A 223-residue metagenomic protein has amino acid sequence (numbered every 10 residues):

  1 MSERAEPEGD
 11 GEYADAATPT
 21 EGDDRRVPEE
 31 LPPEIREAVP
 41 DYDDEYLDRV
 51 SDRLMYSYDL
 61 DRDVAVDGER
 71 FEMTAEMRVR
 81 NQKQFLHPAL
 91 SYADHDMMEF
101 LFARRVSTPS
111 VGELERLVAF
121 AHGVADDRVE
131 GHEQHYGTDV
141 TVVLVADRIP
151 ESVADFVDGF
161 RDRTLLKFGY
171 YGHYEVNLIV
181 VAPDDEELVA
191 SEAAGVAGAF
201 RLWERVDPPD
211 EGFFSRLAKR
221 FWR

Functional and structural regions predicted by a protein language model:
M1-A89, R128-V129, V189, G195-R223: Haloarchaeal acidic low-complexity proteome signature biased toward cell-envelope/secretome components but also
Y42, Y46, E113-L117, I149 (+1 more regions): Short amphipathic alpha-helical segments
R70-H122: A glycine-rich, hydrophobic loop/mini-helix early in the fold
M97-F100, G137-T141, V176-N177: Short, surface-exposed beta-edge/turn micro-motifs
R128-Y136, D162-G169: Arginine/glycine-rich "motif VI" loop of SF2 helicases in the C-terminal RecA-like domain
H132-F156: Nucleic-acid nuclease catalytic cores
E151-A218: Polybasic, proline/glycine-rich intrinsically disordered low-complexity segments
